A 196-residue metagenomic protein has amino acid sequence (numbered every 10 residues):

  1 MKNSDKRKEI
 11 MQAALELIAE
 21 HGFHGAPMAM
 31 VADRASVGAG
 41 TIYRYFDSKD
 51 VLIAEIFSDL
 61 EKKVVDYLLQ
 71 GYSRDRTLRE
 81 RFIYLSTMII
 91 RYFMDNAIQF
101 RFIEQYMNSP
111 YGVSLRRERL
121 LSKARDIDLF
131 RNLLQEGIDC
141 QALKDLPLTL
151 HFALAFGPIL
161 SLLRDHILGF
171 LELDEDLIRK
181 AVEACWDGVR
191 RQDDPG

Functional and structural regions predicted by a protein language model:
M1-D5, D193-G196: N-terminal intrinsically disordered/low-complexity leader segments
S4, K8, Q12, E16 (+10 more regions): Generic detection of well-ordered alpha-helical segments
E9, L17-V51, E55: Helix-turn-helix
E55, L69-D95, H151-A155, D194: Hydrophobic alpha-helical connector segments
K62-V65, L69, V113-C140, T149-A153: Amphipathic alpha-helical packing segments from all-alpha helical-bundle domains
M94-V113, L168: Amphipathic alpha-helical segments used for helix-helix packing
F100-E104, L115, D145-L146, G196: Short, hydrophobic secondary-structure boundary micro-motifs
I138-E183, D194-G196: Hydrophobic/aromatic-rich alpha-helical bundle segments in the mid-to-C-terminal region
